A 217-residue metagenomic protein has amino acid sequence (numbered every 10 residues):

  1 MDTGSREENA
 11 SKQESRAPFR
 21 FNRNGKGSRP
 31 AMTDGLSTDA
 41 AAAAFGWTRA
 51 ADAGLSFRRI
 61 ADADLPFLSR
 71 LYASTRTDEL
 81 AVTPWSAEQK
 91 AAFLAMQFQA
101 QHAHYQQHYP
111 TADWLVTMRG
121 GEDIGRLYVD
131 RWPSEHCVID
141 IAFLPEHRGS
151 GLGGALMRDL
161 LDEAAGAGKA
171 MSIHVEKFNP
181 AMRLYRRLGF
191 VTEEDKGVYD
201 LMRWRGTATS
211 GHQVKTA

Functional and structural regions predicted by a protein language model:
Q13: Cationic, low-complexity basic patches in intrinsically disordered or flexible, solvent-exposed regions
F19-F21: Aromatic (phenylalanine/tyrosine) cluster motif
D34-A44, A50, R59-D62, R70-I139 (+5 more regions): Acetyl-CoA-dependent GNAT
E135, A164-E176: Conserved GNAT acetyl-CoA-binding A-motif
L144, R148, S172-M182, D195-T207: Conserved beta-strand-loop-alpha-helix junction that forms the acyl-donor binding cleft
G149-D162, M182-R187: Conserved acetyl-CoA-binding loop-helix of GNAT-fold acetyltransferases
